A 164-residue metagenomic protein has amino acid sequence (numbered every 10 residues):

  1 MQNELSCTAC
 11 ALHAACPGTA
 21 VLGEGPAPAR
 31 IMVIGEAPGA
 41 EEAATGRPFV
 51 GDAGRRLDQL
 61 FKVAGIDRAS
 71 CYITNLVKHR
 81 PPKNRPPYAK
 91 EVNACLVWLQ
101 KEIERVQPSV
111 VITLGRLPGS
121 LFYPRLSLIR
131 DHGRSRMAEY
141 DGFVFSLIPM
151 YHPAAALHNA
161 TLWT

Functional and structural regions predicted by a protein language model:
M1-T164: A polyanion-binding, active-site-adjacent surface
